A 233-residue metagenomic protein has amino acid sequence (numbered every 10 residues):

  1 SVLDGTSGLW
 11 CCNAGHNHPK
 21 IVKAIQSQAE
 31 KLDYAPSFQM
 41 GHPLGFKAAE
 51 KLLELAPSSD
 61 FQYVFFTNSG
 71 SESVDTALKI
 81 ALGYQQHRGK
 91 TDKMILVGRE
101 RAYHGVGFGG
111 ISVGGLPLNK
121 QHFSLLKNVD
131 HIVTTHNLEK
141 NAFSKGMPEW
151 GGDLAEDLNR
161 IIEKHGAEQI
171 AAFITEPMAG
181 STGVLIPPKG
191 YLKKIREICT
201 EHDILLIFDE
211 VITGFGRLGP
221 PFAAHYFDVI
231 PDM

Functional and structural regions predicted by a protein language model:
S1-M233: Conserved N-terminal phosphate-binding loop of PLP-dependent enzymes in the Aspartate aminotransferase
